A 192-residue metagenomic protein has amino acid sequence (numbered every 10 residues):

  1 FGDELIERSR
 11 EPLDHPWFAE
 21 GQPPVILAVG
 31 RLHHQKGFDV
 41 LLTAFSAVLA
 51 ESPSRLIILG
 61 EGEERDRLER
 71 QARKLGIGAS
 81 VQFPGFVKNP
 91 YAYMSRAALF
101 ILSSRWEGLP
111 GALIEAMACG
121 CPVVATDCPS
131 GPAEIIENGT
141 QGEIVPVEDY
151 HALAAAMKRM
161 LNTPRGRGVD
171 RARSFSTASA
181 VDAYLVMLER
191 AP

Functional and structural regions predicted by a protein language model:
L5-E20, V25, G166: A short helix/loop element that forms part of the nucleotide-sugar donor recognition site in Leloir-type
E20-L32, F38-F83: A conserved nucleotide-sugar
F86, R105: Aromatic "clamp/platform" in nucleotide-sugar-dependent glycosyltransferases that forms part of the donor/acceptor
A98, G120: A short alpha->beta transition loop at the rim of the catalytic pocket in nucleotide-sugar-dependent
E115, C128-G139, E143-I144: Short acidic/histidine- and often glycine-rich active-site loop of Leloir-type glycosyltransferases that engages
P122-T126: Short hydrophobic beta-strand element within catalytic cores of glycosyltransferases and related nucleotide-activated
E137-Y150, K158-T163: Conserved acidic donor-binding segment of nucleotide-sugar-dependent glycosyltransferases
R165-A191: A charged, aromatic-enriched C-terminal amphipathic alpha-helix characteristic of glycosyltransferases across folds
